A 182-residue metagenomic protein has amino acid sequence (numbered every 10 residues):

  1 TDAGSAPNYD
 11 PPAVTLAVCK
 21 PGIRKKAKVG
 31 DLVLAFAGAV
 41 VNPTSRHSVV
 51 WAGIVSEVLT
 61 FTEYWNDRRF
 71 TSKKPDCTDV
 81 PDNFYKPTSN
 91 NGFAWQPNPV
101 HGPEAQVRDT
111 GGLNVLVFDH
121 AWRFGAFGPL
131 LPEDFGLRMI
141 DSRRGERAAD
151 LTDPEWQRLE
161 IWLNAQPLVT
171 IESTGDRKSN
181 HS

Functional and structural regions predicted by a protein language model:
T1, F36, S56, A121 (+1 more regions): Structured loops at beta-to-helix junctions and adjacent beta-edge loops in soluble globular domains
T1-S45: Short N-terminal edge-element motif at the start of the domain
N42-P43, V58-E63: Eukaryotic short linear interaction motifs
S45-H47, L116: A generic structural signal for short, solvent-exposed coil/turn residues that cap or connect secondary-structure
H47-V58: Short beta-strand-centered aromatic/proline hotspots
F61-S182: Contiguous surface segments at macromolecular interaction interfaces
